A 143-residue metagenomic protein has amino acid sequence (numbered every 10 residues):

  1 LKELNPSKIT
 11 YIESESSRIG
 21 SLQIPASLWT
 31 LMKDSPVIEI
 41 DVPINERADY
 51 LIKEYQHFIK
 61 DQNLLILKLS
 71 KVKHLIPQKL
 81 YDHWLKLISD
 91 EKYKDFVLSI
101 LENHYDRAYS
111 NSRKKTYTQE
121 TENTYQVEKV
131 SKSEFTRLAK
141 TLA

Functional and structural regions predicted by a protein language model:
L1-L31: Conserved nucleotide-sensing/catalytic segment adjacent to the nucleotide-binding pocket in NTP-handling enzymes
T30-V37, D41-A143: Conserved NTP phosphate-binding and transfer environment spanning the P-loop NTPase/kinase superfamily
